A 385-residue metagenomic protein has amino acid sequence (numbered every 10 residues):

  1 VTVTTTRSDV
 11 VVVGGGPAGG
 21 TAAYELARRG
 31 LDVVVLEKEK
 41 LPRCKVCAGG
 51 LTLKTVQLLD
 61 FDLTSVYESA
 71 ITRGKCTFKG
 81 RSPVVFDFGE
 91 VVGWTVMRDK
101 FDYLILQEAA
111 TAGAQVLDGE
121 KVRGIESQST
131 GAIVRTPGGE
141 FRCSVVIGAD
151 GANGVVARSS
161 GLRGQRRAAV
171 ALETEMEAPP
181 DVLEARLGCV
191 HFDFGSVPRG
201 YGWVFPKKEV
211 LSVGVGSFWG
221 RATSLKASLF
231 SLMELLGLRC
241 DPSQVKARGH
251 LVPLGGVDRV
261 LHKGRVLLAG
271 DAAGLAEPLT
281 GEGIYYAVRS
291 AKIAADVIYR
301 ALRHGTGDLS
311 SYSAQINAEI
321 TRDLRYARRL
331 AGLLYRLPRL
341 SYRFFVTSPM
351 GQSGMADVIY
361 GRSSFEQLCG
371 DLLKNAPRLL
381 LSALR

Functional and structural regions predicted by a protein language model:
V3-G16: Beta1/beta-strand and adjacent pyrophosphate-binding region of the FAD-binding site in flavoprotein oxidoreductases
V10-V12, V33, V266: Conserved hydrophobic helix-helix packing surfaces used for dimerization/oligomerization
G19-G20: N-terminal Rossmann-fold NAD(P) dinucleotide-binding loop
Y24-V46: Glycine-rich FAD pyrophosphate-binding loop
R29, E108-P242: Predominantly flavin-linked oxidoreductase catalytic cores and closely associated redox partners
L53-L104: A conserved beta-strand/loop capping segment in the N-terminal third of enzymes that catalyze redox or closely related
G124, E140, R221-I298: FAD/FMN-dependent oxidoreductases across multiple families
D296-R385: C-terminal helical "tail/cap" subdomain of flavin- and related membrane-associated enzymes
